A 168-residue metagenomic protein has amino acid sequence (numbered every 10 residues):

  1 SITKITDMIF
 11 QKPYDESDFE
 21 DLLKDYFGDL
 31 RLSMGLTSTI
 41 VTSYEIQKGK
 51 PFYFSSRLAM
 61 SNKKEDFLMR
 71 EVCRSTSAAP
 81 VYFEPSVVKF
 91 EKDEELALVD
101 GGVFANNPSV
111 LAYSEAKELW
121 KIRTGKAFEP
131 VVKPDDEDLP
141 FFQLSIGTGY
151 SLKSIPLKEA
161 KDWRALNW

Functional and structural regions predicted by a protein language model:
S1-W168: Conserved catalytic cores and adjacent C-terminal regulatory segments of lipid-metabolizing esterases/lipases
